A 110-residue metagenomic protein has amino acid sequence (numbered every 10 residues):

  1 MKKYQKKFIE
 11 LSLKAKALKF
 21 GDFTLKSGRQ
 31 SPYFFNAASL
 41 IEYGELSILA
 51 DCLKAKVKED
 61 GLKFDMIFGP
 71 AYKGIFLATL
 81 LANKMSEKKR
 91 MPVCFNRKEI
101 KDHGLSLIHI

Functional and structural regions predicted by a protein language model:
M1-H109: PRPP-associated nucleotide enzymes
